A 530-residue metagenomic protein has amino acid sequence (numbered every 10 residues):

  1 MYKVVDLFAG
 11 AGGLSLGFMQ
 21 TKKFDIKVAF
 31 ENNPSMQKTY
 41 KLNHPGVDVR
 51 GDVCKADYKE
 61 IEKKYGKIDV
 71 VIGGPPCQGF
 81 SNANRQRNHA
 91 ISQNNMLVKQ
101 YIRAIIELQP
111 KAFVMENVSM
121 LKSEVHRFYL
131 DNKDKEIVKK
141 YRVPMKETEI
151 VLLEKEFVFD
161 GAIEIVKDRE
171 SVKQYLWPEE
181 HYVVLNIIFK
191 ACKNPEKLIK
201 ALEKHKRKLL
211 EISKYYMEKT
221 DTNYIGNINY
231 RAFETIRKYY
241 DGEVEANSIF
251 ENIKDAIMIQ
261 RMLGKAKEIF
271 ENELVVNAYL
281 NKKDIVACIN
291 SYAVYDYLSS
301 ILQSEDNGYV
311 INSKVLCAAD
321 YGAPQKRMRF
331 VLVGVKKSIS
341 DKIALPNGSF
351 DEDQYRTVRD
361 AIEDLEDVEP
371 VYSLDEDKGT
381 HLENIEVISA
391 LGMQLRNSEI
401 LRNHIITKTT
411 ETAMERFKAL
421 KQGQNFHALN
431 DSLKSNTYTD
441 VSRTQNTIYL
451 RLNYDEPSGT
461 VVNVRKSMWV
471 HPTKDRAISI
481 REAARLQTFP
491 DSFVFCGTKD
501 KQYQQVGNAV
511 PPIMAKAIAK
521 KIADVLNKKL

Functional and structural regions predicted by a protein language model:
Y2-A112, N117-D134, V138-Y279, D306: Core alpha/beta nucleotide-donor-binding catalytic domains of modification enzymes
I61-K63, G322-Q325: Short glycine-biased active-site loop of nucleotidyltransferases that positions the nucleotide triphosphate and helps
A90, N281-A293: Acceptor-substrate binding/catalytic loop of class I
G226-I253, E305-N307, V335, Y355 (+2 more regions): C-terminal target-recognition/interaction regions appended to catalytic cores
N290-S304: Short alpha-helix
N312, K326-F330, V358, P457: Residues that flank catalytic or metal-binding motifs in active/ligand-binding sites
L316-G322, I448-Y449: Short, solvent-exposed loop/turn elements at beta->coil junctions and helix N-caps that rim active or binding pockets
P324-D341: Conserved beta strand-loop-helix elements of the APE1-like EEP
